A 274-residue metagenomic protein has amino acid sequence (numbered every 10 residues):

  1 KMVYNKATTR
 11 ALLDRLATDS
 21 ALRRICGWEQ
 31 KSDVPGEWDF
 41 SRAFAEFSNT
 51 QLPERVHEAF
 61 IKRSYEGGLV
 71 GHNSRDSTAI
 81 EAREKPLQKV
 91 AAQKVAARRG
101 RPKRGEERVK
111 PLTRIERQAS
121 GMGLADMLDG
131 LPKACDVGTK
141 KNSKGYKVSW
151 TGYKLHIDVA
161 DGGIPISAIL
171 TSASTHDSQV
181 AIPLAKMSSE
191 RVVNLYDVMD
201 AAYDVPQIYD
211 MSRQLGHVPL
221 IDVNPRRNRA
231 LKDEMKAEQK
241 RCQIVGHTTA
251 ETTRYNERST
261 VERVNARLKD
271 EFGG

Functional and structural regions predicted by a protein language model:
K1-R55: Short, positively charged, Gly/Tyr-enriched micro-motifs that form contact patches at catalytic or ligand/partner
D14, E37-Q214, K269: Polybasic low-complexity intrinsically disordered regions
L22-R23, R63, H247-A250: Short hydrophobic/aromatic segments of transmembrane alpha-helices and their interfaces
C26-G27, E66-G67, E190-R191, E251-T253: Short hydrophobic "helix-edge" motifs at membrane interfaces and signal-peptide entry regions
A201-D270: Helix-centered, glycine/charged polyanion-binding patches within enzymatic domains that contact phosphate-containing
F272-G274: C-terminal extensions of enzymes
